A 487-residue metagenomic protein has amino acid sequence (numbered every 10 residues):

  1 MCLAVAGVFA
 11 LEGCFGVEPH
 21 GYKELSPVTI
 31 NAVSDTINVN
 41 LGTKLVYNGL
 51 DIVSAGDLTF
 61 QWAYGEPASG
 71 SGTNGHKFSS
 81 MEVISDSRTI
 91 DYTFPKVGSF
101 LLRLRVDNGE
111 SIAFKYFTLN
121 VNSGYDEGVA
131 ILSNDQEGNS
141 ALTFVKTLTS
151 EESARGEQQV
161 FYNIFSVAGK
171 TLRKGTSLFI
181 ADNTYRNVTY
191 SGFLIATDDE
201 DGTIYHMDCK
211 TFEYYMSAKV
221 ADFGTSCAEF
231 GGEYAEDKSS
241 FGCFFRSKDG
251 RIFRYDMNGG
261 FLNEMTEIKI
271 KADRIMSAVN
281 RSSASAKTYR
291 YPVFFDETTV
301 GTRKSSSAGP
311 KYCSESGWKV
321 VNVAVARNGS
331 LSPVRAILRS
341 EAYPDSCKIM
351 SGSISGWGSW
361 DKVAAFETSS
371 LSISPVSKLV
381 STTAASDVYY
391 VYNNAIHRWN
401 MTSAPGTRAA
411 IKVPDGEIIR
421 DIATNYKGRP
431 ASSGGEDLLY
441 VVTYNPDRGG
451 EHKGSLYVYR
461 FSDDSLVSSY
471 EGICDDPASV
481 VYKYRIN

Functional and structural regions predicted by a protein language model:
M1-C14: Sec-dependent bacterial lipoprotein signal peptides
C14-G169, A431-E436, Y444-F461, S469-N487: Acidic/polar, low-complexity intrinsically disordered N-terminal segments immediately downstream of a Sec signal
Y125-I131, S191-L194, G242-C243, P333-A336 (+2 more regions): Entry beta-strands of beta-propeller and related beta-repeat scaffolds
S133-S177, T189-K219: Beta-propeller domains
L142, L178, V323, L379 (+2 more regions): Hydrophobic core register within WD40 beta-propeller blades
L172-Y185, Y190-F193, I419-R429, E436-Y440: Signature of short aromatic-glycine-proline-rich micro-motifs recurring in repeat-based ectodomains
E200-A404: Acidic, serine/threonine- and glycine-rich low-complexity intrinsically disordered segments that serve as flexible
A364-S377, T407-A431, D463-S479: Conserved blade-ending motifs and adjacent loop-strand segments that build the rim/top face of beta-propeller domains
